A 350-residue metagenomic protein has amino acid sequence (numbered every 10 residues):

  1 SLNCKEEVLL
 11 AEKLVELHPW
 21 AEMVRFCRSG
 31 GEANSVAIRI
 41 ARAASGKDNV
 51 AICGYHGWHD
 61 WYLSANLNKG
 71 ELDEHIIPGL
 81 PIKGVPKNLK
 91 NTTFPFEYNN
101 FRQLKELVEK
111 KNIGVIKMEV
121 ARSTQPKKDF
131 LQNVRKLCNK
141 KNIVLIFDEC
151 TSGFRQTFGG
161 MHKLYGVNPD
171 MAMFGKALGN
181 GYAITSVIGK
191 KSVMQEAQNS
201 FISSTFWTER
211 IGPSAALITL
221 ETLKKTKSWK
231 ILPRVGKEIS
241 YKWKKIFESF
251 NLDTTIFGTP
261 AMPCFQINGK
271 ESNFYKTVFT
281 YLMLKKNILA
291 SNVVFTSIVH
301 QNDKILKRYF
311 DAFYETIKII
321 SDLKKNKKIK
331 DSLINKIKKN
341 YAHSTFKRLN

Functional and structural regions predicted by a protein language model:
S1-V8, S204: A glycine-/small-polar-enriched, mobile loop at the entrance of the PLP active site in fold-type I
L9-V115: PLP-dependent aspartate aminotransferase-fold enzymes
N100-E106, M118-K141: Active-site core of PLP-dependent enzymes with the aminotransferase class I/II
K105, N199-E209: A short glycine-threonine-serine/GTX helix/turn-capping micro-motif
Y165-E196, T208-A215: Active-site PLP attachment segment
T219-Y241: Structural signature of PLP-dependent enzymes
K224-T226, K285-N350: PLP-dependent enzyme catalytic core of the Aspartate aminotransferase-like
K237-Y241, F247-T280, L333-L349: Conserved PLP-binding catalytic core of the aspartate aminotransferase-like
